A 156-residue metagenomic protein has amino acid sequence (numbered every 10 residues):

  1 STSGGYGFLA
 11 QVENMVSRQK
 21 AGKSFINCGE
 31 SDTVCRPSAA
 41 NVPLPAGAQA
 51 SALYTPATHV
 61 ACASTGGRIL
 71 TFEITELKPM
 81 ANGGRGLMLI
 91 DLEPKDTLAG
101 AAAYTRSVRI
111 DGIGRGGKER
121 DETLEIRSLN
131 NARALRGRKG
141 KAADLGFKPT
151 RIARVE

Functional and structural regions predicted by a protein language model:
S1-E156: Short, structured "edge-of-domain" segments at secondary-structure transitions
